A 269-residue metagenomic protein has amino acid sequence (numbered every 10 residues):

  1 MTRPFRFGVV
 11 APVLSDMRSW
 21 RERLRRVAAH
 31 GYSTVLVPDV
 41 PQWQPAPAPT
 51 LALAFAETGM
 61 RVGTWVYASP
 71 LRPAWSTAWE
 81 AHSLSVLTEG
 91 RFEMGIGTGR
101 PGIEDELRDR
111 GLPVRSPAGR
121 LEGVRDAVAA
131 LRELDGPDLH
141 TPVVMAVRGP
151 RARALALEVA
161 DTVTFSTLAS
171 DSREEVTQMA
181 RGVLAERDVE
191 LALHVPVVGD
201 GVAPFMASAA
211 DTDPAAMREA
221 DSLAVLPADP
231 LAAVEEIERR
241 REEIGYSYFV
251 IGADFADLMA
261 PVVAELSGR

Functional and structural regions predicted by a protein language model:
M1-R269: Active-site-adjacent structural elements that line small-molecule/cofactor binding pockets in enzymes
